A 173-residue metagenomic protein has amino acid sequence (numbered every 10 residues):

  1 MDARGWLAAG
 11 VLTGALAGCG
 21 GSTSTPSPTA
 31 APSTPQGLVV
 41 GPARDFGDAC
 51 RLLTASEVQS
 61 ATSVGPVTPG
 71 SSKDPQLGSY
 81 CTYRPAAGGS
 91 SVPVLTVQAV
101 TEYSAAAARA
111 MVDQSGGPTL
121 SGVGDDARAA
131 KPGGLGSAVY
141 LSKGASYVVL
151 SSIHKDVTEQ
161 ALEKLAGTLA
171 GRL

Functional and structural regions predicted by a protein language model:
M1-A17: Sec-dependent bacterial lipoprotein signal peptides
R4, S104-A138: Short Gly/Thr-rich strand-loop-strand
C19-A30: Bacterial lipoprotein signal-peptidase II cleavage site
T29-A49: N-terminal low-complexity, Pro/Thr/Ser-rich intrinsically disordered segments that act as propeptides or flexible
A49-G65: Amphipathic alpha-helical segments
G65-D74: Surface-exposed patches in mature extracellular/periplasmic domains of secreted proteins
G78-A105, Y147-S152: A short acidic-to-branched-hydrophobic micro-motif
L135, S142-L173: Extracellularly exposed regions in secreted/surface proteins, prominently low-complexity, repeat-rich
